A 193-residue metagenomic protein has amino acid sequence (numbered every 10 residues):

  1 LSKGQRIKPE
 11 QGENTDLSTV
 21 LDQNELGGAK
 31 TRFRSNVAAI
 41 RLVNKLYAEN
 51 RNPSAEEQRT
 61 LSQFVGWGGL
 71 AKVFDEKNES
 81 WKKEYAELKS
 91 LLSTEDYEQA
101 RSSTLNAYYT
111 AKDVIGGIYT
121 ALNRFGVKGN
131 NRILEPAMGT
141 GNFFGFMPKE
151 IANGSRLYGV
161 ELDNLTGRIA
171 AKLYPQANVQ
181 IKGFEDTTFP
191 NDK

Functional and structural regions predicted by a protein language model:
S2-K193: Class I S-adenosyl-L-methionine-dependent methyltransferase catalytic core
